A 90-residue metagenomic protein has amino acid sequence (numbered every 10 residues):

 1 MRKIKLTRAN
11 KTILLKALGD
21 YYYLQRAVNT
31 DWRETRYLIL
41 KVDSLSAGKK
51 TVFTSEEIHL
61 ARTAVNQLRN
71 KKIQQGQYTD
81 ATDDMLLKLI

Functional and structural regions predicted by a protein language model:
M1-I90: Positively charged, low-complexity terminal tracts and the immediately adjacent first secondary-structure elements
